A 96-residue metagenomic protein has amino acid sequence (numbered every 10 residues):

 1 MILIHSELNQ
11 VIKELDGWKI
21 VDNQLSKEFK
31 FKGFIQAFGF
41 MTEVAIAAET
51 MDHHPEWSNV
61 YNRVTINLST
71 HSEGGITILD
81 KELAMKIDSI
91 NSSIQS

Functional and structural regions predicted by a protein language model:
M1-K32: N-terminal first-folded block
I20, A45-P55, N91-S93: Short arginine-rich
L25, N62-V64: A generic structural signal for short beta-strands and their flanking turns/coil linkers
A37: Flexible nucleotide-interacting loop at or near the entrance of a catalytic core
T42-E43, M85: Solvent-exposed alpha-helix faces
M51, N59-N62: Amphipathic, hydrophobic secondary-structure cores in small proteins
N67-S93: C-terminal structural segments of small proteins and small subunits
